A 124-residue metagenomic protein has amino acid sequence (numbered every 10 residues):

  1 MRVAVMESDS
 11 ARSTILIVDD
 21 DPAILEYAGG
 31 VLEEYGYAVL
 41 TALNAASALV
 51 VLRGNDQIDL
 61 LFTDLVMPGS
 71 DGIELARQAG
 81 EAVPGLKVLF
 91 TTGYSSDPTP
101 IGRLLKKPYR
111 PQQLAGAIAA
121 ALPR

Functional and structural regions predicted by a protein language model:
M1-L16, G29, E81, G85 (+1 more regions): Non-catalytic signal-transmission and effector/linker regions of two-component phosphorelay proteins
E26-E34: Charged docking surfaces used in two-component/phosphorelay signaling
G36-L43, V51: Short hydrophobic/Thr-rich beta-strand motif most characteristic of the beta2 strand and flanking loop of CheY-like
L43-S47, D71-L75: Acidic catalytic/metal-coordinating carboxylates
D64: Active-site residues of response regulator receiver
M67: Receiver (REC) domain active-site loop signature in two-component systems and cognate sites in sensor histidine kinases
K107: A Lys-centered signature of the CheY-like receiver
